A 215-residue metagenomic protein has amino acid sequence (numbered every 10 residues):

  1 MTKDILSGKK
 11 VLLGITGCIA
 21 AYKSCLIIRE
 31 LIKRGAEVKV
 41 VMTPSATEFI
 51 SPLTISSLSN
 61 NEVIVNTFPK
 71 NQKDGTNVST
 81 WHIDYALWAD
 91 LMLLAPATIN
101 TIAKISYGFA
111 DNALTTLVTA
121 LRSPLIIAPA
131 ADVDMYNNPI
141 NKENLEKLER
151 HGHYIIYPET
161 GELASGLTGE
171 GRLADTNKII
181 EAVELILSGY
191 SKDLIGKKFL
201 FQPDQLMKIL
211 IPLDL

Functional and structural regions predicted by a protein language model:
M1-L125, D132-F199, L206-L215: A cross-family phosphate/adenosyl-ligand binding-site feature
